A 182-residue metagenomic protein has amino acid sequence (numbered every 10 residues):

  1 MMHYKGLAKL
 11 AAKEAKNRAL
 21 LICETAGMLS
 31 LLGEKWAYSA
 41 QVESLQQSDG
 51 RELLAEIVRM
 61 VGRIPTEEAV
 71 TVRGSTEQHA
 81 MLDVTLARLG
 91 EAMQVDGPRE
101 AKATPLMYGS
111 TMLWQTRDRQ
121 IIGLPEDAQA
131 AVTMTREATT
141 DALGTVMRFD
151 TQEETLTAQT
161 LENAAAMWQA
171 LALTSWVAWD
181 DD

Functional and structural regions predicted by a protein language model:
M1-A40: Intrinsically disordered, low-complexity linker/loop segments enriched in Gly/Pro and charged/polar residues
A26-G27, G33-W36, R51-D182: C-terminal functional regions that serve as terminal interaction/effector modules
Q41-R51: Conserved mixed alpha/beta catalytic, RNA-binding, or beta-rich assembly cores of soluble enzyme, regulatory
